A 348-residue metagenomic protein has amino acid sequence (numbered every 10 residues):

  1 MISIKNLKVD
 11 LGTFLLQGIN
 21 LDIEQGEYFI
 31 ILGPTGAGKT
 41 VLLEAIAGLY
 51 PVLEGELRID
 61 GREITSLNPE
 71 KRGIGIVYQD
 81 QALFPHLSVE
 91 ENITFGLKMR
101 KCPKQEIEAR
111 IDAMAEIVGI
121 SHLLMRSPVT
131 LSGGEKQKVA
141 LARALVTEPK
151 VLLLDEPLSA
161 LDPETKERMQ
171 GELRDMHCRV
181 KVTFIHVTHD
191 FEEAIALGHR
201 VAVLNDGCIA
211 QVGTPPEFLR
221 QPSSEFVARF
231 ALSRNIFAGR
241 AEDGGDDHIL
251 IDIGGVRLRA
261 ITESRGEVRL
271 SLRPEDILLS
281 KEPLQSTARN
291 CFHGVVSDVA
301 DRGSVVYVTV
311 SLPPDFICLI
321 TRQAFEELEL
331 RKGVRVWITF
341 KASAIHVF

Functional and structural regions predicted by a protein language model:
I4-L7, F14-E24, G55: Conserved beta-strand
L32-P34: The feature captures the beta-strand-to-loop junction immediately N-terminal to the Walker
T40-L43, V139: ABC ATPase nucleotide-binding domain helices that frame the ATP-binding cleft
A47: Helix-to-loop junction immediately C-terminal to a conserved catalytic motif
L53-E56, D206: Conserved coupling/switch loops of ABC nucleotide-binding domains, chiefly the family-specific signature
G55-E63: Conserved ABC transporter NBD signature motif
G73-G75, Q79, L83-F226: ABC ATPase nucleotide-binding domains
I253-A300, L319-F348: Glycine/charge-rich catalytic "coupling/switch" loops of P-loop NTPases
